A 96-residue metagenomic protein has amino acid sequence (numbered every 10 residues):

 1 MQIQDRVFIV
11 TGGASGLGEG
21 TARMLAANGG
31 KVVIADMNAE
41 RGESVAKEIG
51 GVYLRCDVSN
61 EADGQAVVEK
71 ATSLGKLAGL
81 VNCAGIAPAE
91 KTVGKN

Functional and structural regions predicted by a protein language model:
Q2-V33: Canonical Rossmann dinucleotide-binding motif of NAD(H)/NADP(H)-dependent dehydrogenases/reductases, specifically
G18, S59, E90-K91: Glycine/Thr-rich phosphate-binding loops of Rossmann-like dinucleotide-binding domains
N28-V45: Conserved glycine-rich Rossmann-like NAD(P)H-binding loop of the short-chain dehydrogenase/reductase
A39-E40, C56-A66: The beta1-alpha1 cofactor-binding region of Rossmann-like NAD(H)/NADP(H)-dependent oxidoreductases
E48-I49: Short, structured coil segments at secondary-structure junctions
K70-N82, P88: A glycine-rich helix->loop->beta "capping" turn within Rossmann-like NAD(P)(H)-dependent oxidoreductase domains
A87-N96: Conserved mid-core segment of classical short-chain dehydrogenase/reductases
